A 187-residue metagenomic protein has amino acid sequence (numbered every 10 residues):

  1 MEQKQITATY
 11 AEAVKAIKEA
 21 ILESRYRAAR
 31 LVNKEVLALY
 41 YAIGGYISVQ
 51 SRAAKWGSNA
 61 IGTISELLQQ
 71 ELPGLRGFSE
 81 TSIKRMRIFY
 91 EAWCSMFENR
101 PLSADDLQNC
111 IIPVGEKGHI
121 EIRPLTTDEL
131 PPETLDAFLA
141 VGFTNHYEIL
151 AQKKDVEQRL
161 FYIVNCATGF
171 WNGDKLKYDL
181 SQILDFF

Functional and structural regions predicted by a protein language model:
M1-F187: Basic, low-complexity intrinsically disordered segments
